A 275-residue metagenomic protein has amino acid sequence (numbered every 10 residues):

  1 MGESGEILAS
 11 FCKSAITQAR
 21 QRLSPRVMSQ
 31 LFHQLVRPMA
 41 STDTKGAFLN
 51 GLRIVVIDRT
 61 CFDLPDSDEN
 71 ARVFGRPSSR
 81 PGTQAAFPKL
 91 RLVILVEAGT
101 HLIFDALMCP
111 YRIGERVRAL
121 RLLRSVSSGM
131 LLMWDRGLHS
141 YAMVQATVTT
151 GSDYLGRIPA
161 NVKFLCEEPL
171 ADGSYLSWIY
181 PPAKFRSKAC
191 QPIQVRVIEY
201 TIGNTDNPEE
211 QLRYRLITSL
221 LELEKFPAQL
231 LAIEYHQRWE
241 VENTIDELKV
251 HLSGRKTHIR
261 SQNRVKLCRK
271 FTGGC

Functional and structural regions predicted by a protein language model:
M1-I7: DNA-recognition alpha helix
A9, A19-L23, Q30-Q34, L49-R53 (+1 more regions): Single, function-defining residue in the core of a domain
P38: Phosphate-interacting basic helix/loop segments used at nucleotide- and nucleic-acid interfaces
